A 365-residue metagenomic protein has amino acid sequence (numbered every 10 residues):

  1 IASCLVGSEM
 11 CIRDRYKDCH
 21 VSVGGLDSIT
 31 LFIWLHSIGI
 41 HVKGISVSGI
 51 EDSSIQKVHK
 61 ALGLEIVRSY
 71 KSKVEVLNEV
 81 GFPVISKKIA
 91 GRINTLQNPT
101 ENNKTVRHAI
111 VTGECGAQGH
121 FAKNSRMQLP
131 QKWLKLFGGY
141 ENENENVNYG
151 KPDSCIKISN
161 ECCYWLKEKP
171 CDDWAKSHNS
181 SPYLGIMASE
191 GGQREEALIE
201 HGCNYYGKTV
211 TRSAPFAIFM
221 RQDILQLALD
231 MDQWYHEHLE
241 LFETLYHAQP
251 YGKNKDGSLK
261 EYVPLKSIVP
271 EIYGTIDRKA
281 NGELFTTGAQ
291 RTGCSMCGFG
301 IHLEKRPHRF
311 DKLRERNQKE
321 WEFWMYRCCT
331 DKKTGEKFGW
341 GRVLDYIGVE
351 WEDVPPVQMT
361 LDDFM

Functional and structural regions predicted by a protein language model:
I1-G7, I12: Single conserved hydrophobic/aromatic residue that forms the stacking wall/gate of nucleotide- or nucleobase-binding
C11, C162-C163, C294-C297: Short cysteine clusters
K17-D18, R221-H236, E243-M365: ATP/NTP-dependent adenylation/nucleotidyl-transfer catalytic domains that generate, transfer, or process NMP-activated
K17-L62, R68, S72: ATP-dependent adenylation/pyrophosphate-handling site
V21-S22, S181-G185, E237, M296: A structural signal for short, well-ordered beta-strand segments and their strand-loop junctions that often border
D27-S28, I50-D52, V74, M187-G191 (+1 more regions): Short, solvent-exposed loop/turn segments at secondary-structure junctions
I38, R92-L227, M231: Active-site adenylate/phosphate-handling loop in enzymes that bind or generate adenylated species
Y164, E168, H236-E237, F242: Extended serine/threonine-enriched, polar tracts that run as long, contiguous segments within proteins
